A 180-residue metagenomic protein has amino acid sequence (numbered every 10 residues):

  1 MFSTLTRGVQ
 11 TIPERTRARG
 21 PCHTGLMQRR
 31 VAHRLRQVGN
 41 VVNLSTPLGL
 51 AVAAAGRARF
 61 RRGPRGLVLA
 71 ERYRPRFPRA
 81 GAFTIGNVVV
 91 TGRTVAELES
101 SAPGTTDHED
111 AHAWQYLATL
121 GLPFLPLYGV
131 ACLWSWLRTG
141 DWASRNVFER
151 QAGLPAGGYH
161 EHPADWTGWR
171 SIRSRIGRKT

Functional and structural regions predicted by a protein language model:
T11-P13: Short linear segments in intrinsically disordered or otherwise low-structure-confidence regions
R15-Y73, F77-A80, T84, L120-T180: Metalloprotease/metallohydrolase-associated module, dominated by Zn2+-dependent proteases
R74-P75, V89, V95-E97, G121: Short, solvent-exposed loop/turn segments at secondary-structure junctions
A82, V90-T106: Short pre-active-site segment immediately N-terminal to the catalytic Zn-binding motif
N87, H112, A152: Divalent metal-coordination and catalytic microenvironments
G104-Y116: Active-site recognition of the HExxH zinc-binding catalytic motif
